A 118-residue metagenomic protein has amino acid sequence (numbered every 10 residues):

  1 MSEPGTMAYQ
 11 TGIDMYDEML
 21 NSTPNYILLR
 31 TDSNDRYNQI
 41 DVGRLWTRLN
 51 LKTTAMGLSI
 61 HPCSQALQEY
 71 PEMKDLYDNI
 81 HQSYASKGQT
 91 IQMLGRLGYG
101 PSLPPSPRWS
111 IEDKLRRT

Functional and structural regions predicted by a protein language model:
M1-T118: Acidic, surface-exposed loops and disordered segments
